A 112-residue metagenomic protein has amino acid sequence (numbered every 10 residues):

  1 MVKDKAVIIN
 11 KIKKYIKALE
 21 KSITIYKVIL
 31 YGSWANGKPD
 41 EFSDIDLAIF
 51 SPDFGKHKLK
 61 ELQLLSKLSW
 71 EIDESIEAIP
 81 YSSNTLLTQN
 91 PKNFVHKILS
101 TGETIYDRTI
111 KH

Functional and structural regions predicted by a protein language model:
M1-K27, N36-E41, P52-H112: Catalytic core of pol beta-like nucleotidyltransferases
Y31-S33: Glycine-rich beta-strand-to-loop/alpha-helix junction loops that act as flexible
S43-I45: Short, conserved active-site loops that position catalytic residues or coordinate cofactors/metal ions across diverse
A48-F50: Short hydrophobic/aromatic beta-strand micro-patches that form the beta-sheet surface supporting nucleotide- or nucleic
